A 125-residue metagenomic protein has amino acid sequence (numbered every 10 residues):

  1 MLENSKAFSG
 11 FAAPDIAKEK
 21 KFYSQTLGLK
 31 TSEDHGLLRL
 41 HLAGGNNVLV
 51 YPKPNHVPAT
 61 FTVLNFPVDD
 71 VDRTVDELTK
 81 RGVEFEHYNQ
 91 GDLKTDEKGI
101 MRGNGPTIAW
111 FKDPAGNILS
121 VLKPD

Functional and structural regions predicted by a protein language model:
M1-K18, N47, F61-L64, L122-D125: N-terminal beta-strand motif that seeds the catalytic metal site of vicinal oxygen chelate
M1-L2, F66, V75-D125: Vicinal oxygen chelate
F8-G10, L37, I108: A short, glycine- and basic residue-enriched loop/turn that sits immediately adjacent to a domain's principal
D15-K30: Amphipathic alpha-helical segments
K18, H35, R73: Short Gly/charged-rich anion-binding patches and loops
F22, D72-E77: Short amphipathic alpha-helices within nucleic acid-binding modules
L29-D69, E86-H87, N104, I118-K123: Conserved short beta-strand elements that form part of the metal-binding/catalytic scaffold of enzyme active sites
